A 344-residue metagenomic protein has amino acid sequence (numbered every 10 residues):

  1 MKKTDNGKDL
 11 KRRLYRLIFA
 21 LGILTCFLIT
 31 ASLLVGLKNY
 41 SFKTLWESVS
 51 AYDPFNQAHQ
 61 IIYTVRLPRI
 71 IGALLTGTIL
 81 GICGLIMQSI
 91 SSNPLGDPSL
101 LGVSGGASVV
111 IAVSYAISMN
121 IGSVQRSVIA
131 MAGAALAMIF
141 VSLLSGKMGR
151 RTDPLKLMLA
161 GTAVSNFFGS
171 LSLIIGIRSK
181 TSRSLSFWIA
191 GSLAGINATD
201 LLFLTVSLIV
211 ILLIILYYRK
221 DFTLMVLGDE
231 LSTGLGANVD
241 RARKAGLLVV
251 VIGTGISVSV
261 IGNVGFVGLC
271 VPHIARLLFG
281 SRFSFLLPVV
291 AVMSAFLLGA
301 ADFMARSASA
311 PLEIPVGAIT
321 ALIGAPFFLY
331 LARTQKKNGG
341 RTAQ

Functional and structural regions predicted by a protein language model:
M1-Q344: Alpha-helical transmembrane segments in inner-membrane proteins
